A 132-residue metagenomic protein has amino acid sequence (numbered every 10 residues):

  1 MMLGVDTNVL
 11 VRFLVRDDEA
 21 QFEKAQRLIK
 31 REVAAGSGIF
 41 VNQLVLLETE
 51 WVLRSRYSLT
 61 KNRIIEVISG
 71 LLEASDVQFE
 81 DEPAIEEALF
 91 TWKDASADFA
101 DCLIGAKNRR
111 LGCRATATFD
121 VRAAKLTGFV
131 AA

Functional and structural regions predicted by a protein language model:
M1-V41, R56-N62, S69: Short, well-structured N-terminal submotif of metal-dependent ribonuclease cores
D6, N42, A97-D98, D120-V121 (+1 more regions): Histidine- and aromatic-rich ligand-binding microenvironments
R12-L14, V52, L126-T127: Residues that scaffold the ATP/ADP-binding catalytic core of kinase and kinase-like folds
D17, Q43, E66-D94: Acidic catalytic patch
V45, A84, L103-I104, R122-A123: Alpha-helix capping/helix-boundary segments
G105-A132: Acidic, PIN/NYN-like endoribonuclease modules and their adjacent C-terminal/linker elements
